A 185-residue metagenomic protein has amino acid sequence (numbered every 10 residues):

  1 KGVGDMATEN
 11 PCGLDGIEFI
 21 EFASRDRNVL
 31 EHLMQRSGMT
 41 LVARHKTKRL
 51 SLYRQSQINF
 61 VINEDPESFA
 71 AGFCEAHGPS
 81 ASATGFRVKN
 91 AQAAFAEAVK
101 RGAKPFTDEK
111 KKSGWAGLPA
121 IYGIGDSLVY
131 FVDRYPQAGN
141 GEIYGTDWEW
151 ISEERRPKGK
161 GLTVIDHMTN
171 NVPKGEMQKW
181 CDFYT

Functional and structural regions predicted by a protein language model:
K1-W150: An N-terminus-focused feature that recognizes amino-terminal "leader" regions
L14-R25, W150-T185: Surface-exposed interaction/gating patches
